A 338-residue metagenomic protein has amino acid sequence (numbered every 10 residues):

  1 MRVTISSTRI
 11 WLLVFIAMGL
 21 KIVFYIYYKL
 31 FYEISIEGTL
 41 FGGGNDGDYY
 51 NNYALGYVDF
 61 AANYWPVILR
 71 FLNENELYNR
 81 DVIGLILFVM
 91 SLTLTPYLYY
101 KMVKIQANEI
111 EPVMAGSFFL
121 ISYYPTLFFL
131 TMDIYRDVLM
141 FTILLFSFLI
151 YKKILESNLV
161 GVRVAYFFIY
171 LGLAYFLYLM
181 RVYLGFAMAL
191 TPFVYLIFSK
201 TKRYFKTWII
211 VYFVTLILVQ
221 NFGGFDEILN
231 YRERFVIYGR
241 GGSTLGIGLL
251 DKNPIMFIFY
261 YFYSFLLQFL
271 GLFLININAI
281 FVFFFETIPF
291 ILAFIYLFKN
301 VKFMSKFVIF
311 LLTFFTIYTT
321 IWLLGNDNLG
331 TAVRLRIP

Functional and structural regions predicted by a protein language model:
M1-Y28: Start-transfer (signal-anchor) and selected internal transmembrane alpha helices of multi-pass inner/ER membrane
K29-D48, A174-S305: Alpha-helical transmembrane segments and terminal signal-anchor/GPI-anchor hydrophobic tails, characterized by long
G42-N79, Y263-S264, Q268: Short hydrophobic/aromatic helix or loop-helix immediately within or flanking a transmembrane segment in polytopic
V67, E76-L94, F283-T287: Loop-to-helix entry region of an early transmembrane alpha helix in multi-pass inner-membrane enzymes
I86-A107, I291-F298: Transmembrane-helix motifs of polytopic, lipid-linked glycan transferases
I105-M114, S157-A165, N278, A293-F314: Membrane-interface helix-loop-helix junctions at transmembrane boundaries of multi-pass membrane enzymes, predominantly
M132-V138: Short acidic/glycine- and proline-prone juxtamembrane loop motifs at membrane-interface regions of multi-pass membrane
L139-S157: Specific aromatic-rich, kink-prone transmembrane helix
